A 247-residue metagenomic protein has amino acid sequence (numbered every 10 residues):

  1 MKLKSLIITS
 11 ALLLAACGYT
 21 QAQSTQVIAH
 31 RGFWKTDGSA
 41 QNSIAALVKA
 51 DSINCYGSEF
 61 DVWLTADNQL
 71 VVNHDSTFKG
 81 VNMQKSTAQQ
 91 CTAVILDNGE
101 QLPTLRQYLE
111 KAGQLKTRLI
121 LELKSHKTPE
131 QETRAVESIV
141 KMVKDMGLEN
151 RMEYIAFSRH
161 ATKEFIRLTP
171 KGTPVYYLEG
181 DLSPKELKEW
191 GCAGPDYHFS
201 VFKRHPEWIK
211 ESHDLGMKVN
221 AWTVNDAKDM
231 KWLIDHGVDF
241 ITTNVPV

Functional and structural regions predicted by a protein language model:
M1-T25: Bacterial Sec-dependent N-terminal signal peptides
C17-V247: Phosphate-group recognition and catalysis centered on beta-loop-alpha active-site segments
